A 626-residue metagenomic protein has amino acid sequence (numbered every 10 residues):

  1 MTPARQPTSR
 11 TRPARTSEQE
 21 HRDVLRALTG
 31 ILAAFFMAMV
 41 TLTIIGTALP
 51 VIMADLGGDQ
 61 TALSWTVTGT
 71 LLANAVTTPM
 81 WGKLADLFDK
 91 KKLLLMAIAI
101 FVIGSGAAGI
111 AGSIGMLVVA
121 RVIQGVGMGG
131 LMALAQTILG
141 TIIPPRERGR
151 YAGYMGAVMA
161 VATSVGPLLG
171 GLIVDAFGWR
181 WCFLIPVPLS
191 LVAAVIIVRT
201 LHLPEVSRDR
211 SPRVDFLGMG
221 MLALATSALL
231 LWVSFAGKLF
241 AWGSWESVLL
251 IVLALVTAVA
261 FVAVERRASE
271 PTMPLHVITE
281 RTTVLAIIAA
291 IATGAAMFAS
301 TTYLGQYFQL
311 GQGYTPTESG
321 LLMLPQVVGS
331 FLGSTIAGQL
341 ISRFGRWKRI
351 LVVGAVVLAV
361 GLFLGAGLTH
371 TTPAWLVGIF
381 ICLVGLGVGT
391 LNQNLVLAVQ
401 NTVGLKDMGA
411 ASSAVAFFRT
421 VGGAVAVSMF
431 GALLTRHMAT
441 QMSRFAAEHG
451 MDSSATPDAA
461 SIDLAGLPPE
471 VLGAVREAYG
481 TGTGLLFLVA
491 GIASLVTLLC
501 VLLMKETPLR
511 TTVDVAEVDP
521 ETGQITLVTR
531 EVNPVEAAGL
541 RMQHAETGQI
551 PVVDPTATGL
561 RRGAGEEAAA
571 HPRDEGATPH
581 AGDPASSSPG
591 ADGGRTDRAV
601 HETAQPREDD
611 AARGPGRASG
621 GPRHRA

Functional and structural regions predicted by a protein language model:
M1-A38: Cytosolic juxtamembrane N-terminal segment immediately preceding the first transmembrane helix of multi-pass
R10, A398, A414-R561, G565-E567 (+2 more regions): Hydrophobic transmembrane architecture of multi-pass small-molecule transporters
V24-V40, I44-L49, Q60-G69, L217-M219 (+7 more regions): 12-transmembrane solute porter fold
D55, T61, D86-L87, G109-G112 (+6 more regions): Membrane-helix boundary and inter-helical linker elements of multi-pass secondary transporters
L71, T78-L222, F235: Helix-loop-helix hairpins in multi-pass membrane proteins, especially solute transporters
A75, V102-I103, V187-A194, A258 (+2 more regions): Small-residue-rich packing faces within the transmembrane alpha-helices of Major Facilitator Superfamily
V195-R213, A263-T272, L502-V513: Helix-loop junctions on the cytosolic side of multi-pass membrane transporters, especially the intracellular loop
T556-G565, H571-A626: Long, low-complexity, intrinsically disordered segments
